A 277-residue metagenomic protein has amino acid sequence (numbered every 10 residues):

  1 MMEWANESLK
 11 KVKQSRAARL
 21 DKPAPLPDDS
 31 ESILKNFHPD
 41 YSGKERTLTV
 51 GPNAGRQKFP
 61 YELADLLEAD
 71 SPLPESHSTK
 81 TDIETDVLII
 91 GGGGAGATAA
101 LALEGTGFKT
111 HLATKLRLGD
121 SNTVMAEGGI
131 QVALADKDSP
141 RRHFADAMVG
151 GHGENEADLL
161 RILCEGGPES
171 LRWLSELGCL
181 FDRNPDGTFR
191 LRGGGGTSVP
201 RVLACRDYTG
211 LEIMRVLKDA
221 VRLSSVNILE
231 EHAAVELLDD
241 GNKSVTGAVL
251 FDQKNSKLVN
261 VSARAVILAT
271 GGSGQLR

Functional and structural regions predicted by a protein language model:
M1-A69, L116-D252, Q275: Conserved N-terminal/central alpha/beta ligand/cofactor-binding core
S71-K80: Short, Gly/Pro- and small/polar-rich lid/capping loops
T79-D82, T106-L118: Short, hydrophobic/aliphatic alpha-helical segments
T79-K80, N122, D240, L258: Replace "in large, NTP-powered and nucleic-acid-processing enzymes" with "in large, NTP-powered factors and other
D82-T85, K254-A265: Core beta-strand elements of the Rossmann-like FAD/NAD(P) dinucleotide-binding domain in flavoenzyme oxidoreductases
D86-L112: N-terminal Rossmann-like FAD-binding beta1-loop-alpha1 element of flavoenzymes
G96, S256, G274-Q275: Glycine-rich nucleotide phosphate-binding loop and flanking beta-alpha elements of Rossmann-like dinucleotide-binding
A265-R277: Glycine-rich loop(s) and the adjacent beta-strand/alpha-helix scaffold that form part
